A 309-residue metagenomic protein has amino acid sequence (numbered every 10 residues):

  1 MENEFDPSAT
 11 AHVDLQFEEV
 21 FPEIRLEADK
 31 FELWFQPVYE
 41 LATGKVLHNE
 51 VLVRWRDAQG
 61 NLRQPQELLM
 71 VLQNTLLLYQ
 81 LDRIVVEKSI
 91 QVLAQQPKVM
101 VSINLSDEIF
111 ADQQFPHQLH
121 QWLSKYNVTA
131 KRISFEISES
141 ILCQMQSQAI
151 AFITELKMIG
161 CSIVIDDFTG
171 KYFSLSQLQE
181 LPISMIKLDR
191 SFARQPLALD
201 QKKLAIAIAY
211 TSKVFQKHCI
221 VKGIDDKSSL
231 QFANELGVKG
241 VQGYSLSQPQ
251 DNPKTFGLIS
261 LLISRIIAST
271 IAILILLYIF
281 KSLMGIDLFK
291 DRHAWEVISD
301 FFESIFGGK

Functional and structural regions predicted by a protein language model:
M1-L15, E23-I24, W34, L41-K45 (+5 more regions): EAL-family c-di-GMP phosphodiesterase catalytic domain
E2-N127: Bacterial c-di-GMP phosphodiesterase EAL domain
F21, P65, A149-F152, S174: Short beta-alpha junctions and helix-cap segments that line functional grooves
Q73, L277-G285: Membrane-water interface at transmembrane helix exits
V92, K125, T154-E155, I159-S162 (+2 more regions): Alpha-helical scaffold elements within enzyme catalytic domains, especially in hydrolases
H117-Q121, Q148-F152, L199-A207: Charged helix-capping and loop-helix junction motifs
T129-I133: Short acidic capping loops at alpha-helix termini that bridge into adjacent secondary structure
L283-K309: Membrane-proximal, acidic/low-complexity disordered segments on the non-cytosolic side of organellar membranes
